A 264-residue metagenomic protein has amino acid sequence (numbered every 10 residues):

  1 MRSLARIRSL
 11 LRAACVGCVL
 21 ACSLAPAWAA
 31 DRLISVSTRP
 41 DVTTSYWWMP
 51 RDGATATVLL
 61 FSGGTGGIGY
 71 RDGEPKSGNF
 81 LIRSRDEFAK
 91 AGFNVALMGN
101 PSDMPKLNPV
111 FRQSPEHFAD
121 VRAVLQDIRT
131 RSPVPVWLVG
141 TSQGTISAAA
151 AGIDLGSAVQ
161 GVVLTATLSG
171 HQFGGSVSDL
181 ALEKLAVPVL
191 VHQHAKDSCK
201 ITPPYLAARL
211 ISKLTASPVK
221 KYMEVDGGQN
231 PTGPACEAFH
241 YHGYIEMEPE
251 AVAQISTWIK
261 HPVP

Functional and structural regions predicted by a protein language model:
A13-S23: Bacterial N-terminal signal peptides
W28-G53: N-terminal cap/lid segment of alpha/beta-hydrolase-fold proteins
R51-E87: Short, surface-exposed "cap/lid" segments of acyl-processing enzymes
F80, S84, K106-R131: Alpha/beta-hydrolase active-site loop
R85-P105: Conserved alpha/beta-hydrolase
Q126-K184: Primarily recognizes the serine-hydrolase "nucleophile elbow" in alpha/beta-hydrolase and SGNH/GDSL folds
G161-G227: The feature captures the conserved acid-bearing segment of alpha/beta-hydrolase catalytic domains
S217-P264: C-terminal catalytic histidine-bearing segment of alpha/beta-hydrolase fold enzymes
